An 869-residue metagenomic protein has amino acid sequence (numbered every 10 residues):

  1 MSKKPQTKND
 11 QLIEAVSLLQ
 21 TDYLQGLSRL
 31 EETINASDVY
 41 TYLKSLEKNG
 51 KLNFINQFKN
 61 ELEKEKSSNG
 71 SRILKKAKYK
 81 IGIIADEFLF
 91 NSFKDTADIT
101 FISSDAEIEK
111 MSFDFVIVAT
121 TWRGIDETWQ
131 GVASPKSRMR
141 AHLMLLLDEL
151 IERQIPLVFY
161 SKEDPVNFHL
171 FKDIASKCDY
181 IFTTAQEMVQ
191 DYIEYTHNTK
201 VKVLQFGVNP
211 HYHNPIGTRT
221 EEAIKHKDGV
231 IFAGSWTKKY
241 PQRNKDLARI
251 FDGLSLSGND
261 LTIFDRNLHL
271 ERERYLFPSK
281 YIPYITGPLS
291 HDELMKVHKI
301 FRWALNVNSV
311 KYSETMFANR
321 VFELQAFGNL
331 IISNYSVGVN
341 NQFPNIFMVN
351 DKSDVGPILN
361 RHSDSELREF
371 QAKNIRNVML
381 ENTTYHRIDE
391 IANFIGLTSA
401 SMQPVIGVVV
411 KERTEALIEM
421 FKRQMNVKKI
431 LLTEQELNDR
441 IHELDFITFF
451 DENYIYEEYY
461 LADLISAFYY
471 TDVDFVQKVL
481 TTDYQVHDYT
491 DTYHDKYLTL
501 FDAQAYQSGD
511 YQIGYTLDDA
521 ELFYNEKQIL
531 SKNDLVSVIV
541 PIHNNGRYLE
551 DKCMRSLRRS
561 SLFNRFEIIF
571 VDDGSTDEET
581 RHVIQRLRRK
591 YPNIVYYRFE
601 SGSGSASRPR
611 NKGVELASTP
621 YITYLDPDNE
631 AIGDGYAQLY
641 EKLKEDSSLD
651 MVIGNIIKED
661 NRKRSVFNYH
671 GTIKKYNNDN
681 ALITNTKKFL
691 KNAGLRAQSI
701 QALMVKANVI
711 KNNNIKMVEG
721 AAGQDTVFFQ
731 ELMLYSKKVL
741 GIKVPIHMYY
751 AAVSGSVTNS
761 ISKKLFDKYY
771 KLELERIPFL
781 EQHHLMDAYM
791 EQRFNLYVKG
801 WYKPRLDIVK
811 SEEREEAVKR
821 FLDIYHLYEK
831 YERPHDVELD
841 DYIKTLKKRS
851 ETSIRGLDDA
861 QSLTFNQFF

Functional and structural regions predicted by a protein language model:
E61-H197, Y212, Y312-E314, N340-N341 (+3 more regions): Extended catalytic core of nucleotide-activated donor transferases of GT-like folds
K94, Y275-P283, P288-H291, K296-Y385 (+2 more regions): Catalytic binding pocket for nucleotide-activated donors in carbohydrate/polymer assembly enzymes
A392-E419, D519-R559: N-proximal low-complexity "stem/linker" segments adjacent to membrane-targeting elements
E415-D439, M554-E600: Acidic donor-binding segment of Leloir-type glycosyltransferases
T433-I441, E600-A617: Glycine-rich, basic loop-to-helix element that forms the pyrophosphate-binding segment of sugar-nucleotide handling
I447, I622: Short aromatic/hydrophobic "clamp" motif used to bind/position activated sugar donors
Y497, E630-I742, H747-K764, S811 (+1 more regions): Donor-binding/catalytic cores of nucleotide-activated saccharide and glycerol-phosphate transferases/polymerases
N629, K810-F869: Membrane-interface aromatic/basic loop that binds lipid-linked glycans or pyrophosphate carriers, typified by
